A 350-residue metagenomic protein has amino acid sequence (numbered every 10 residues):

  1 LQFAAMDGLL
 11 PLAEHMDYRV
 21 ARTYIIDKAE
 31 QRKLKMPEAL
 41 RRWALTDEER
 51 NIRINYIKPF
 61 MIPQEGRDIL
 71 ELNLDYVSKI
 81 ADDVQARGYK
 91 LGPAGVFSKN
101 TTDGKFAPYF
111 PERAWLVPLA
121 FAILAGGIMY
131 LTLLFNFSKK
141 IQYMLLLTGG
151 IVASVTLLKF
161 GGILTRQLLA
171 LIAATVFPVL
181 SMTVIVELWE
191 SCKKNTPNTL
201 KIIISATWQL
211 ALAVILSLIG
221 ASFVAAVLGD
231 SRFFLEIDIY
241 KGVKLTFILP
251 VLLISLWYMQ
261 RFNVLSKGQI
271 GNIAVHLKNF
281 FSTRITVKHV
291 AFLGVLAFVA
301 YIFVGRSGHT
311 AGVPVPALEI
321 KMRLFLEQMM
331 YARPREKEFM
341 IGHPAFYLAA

Functional and structural regions predicted by a protein language model:
L1-R113: Soluble extramembrane regions of membrane proteins in the secretory/endomembrane system
K90-L146: Cytosolic-side membrane-insertion boundary helix
I123-A350: Alpha-helical transmembrane segments of integral membrane proteins
